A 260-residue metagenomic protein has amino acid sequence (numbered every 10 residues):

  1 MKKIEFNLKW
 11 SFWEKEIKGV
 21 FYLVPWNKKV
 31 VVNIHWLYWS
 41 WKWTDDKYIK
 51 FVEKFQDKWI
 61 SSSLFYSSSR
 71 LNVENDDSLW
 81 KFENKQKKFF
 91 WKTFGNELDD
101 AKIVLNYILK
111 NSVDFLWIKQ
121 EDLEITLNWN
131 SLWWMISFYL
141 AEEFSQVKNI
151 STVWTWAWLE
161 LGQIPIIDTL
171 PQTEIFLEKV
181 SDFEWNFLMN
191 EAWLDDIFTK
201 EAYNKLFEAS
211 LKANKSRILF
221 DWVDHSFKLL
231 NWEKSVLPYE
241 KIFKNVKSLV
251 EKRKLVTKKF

Functional and structural regions predicted by a protein language model:
M1-W26: N-terminal cap/lid segment of alpha/beta-hydrolase-fold proteins
V24-S67: Short, surface-exposed "cap/lid" segments of acyl-processing enzymes
V73-D76, A213-F260: C-terminal catalytic histidine-bearing segment of alpha/beta-hydrolase fold enzymes
L79-W117: Alpha/beta-hydrolase active-site loop
K102-Q172: Primarily recognizes the serine-hydrolase "nucleophile elbow" in alpha/beta-hydrolase and SGNH/GDSL folds
F183, M189-E191: Short beta-strand/loop motif that positions the catalytic acidic residue of the alpha/beta-hydrolase fold
W185, F198-E208: Short alpha-helix in the alpha/beta-hydrolase fold that links the catalytic acid
L194-F198, H225: Acidic catalytic loop of the alpha/beta-hydrolase fold
